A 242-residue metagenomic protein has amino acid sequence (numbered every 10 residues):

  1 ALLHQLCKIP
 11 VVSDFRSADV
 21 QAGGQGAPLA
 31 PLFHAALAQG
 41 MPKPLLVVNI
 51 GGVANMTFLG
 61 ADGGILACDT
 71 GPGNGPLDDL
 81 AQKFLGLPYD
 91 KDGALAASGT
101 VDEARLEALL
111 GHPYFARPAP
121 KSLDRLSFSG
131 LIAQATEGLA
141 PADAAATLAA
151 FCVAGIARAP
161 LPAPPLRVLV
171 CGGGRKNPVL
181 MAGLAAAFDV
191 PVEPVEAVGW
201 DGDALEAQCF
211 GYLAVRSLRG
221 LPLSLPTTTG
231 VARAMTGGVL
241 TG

Functional and structural regions predicted by a protein language model:
H4-L87: Phosphate-binding/catalytic loop of phosphoryl-transfer enzymes
A22-L32, A144-G155, E206: A glycine-rich, Thr/Ser-enriched phosphate-binding loop motif common to dinucleotide/cofactor-binding enzymes
H34-Q39, A150-L161, V215: Generic structural signal for well-ordered alpha-helical scaffold segments
L66-V153, T229, R233-G242: Conserved ATP-utilizing enzyme core subdomain
G138, A157-R167: Phosphate/pyrophosphate-binding loops at sites that engage ATP/ADP/AMP, CoA/4′-phosphopantetheine, polyphosphate
A150, E196-G242: Glycine-rich phosphate-binding/hydrolytic loop that grips phosphoryl groups
P165-A187: Glycine-rich phosphate-binding loops at beta-strand->alpha-helix junctions
